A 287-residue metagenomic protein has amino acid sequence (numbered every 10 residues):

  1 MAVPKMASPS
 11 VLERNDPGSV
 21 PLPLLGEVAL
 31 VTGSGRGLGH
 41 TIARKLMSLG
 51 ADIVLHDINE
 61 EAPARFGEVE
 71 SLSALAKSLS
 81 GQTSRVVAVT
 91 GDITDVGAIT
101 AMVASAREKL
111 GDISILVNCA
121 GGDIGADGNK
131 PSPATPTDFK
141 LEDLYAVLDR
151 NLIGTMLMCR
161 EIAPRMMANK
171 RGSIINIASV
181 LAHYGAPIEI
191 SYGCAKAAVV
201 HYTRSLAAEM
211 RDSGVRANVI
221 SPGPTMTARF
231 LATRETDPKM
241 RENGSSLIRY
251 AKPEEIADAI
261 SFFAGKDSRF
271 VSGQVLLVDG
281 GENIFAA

Functional and structural regions predicted by a protein language model:
P4-V20, Y184, S261, S272-A287: Short C-terminal tail/terminal secondary-structure segment of NAD(P)H-dependent dehydrogenase/reductase domains
L110, R249-V278, N283-I284: C-terminal substrate-recognition "lid" of short-chain dehydrogenase/reductases
S114, P136-M156, R171, I175 (+2 more regions): Catalytic Tyr-X3-Lys loop
D127-Y145, F230, R241: Substrate-binding pocket helix/loop in short-chain dehydrogenase/reductase
C159, A195, T203: Active-site helix of classical SDR
P164, A208-E209, R269: Alpha-helical segment proximal to the catalytic Tyr-Lys
S179: Residue(s) in the substrate-gating loop at a strand-loop-helix junction that position the organic substrate next
R211, R216, V271-G273: Short, small/polar-rich loop/turn modules that mediate ligand/substrate recognition or access, typified
